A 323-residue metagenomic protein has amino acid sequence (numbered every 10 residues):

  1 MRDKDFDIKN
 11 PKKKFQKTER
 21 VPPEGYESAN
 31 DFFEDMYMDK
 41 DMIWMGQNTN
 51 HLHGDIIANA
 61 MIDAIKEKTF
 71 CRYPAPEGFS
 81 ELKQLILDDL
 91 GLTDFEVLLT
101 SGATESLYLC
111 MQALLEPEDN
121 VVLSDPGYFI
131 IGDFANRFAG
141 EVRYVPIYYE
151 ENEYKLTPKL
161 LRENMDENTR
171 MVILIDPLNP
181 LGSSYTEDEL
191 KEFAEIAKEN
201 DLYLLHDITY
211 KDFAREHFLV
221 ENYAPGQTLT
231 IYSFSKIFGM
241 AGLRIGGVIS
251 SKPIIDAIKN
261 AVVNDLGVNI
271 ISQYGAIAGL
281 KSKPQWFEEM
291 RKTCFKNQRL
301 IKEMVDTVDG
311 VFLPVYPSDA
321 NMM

Functional and structural regions predicted by a protein language model:
R2-G102, L109: N-terminal small-domain helix-loop-helix segment of the aminotransferase-like
D3-K9, G226-F295, R299-V305: Conserved core segment of the aminotransferase class I/II
T93-V97, P117-N120, N168, G226-Q227: Short acidic capping loops at alpha-helix termini that bridge into adjacent secondary structure
A113-L174: PLP-dependent aminotransferase-like
D119, G140, E199-Y203, G226: A short helix->loop->beta-strand "cap" motif at the edges of active sites that frequently abuts
P126, I208-Y210, F234: Short strand-turn motif at the edge of the Rossmann-like AdoMet-binding core
Y149-R215: Active-site phosphate-binding strand-loop segment of PLP-dependent enzymes
C294-K302, L313-M323: Conserved glycine-rich beta-strand-loop-beta hairpin in the small C-terminal domain of fold type I
